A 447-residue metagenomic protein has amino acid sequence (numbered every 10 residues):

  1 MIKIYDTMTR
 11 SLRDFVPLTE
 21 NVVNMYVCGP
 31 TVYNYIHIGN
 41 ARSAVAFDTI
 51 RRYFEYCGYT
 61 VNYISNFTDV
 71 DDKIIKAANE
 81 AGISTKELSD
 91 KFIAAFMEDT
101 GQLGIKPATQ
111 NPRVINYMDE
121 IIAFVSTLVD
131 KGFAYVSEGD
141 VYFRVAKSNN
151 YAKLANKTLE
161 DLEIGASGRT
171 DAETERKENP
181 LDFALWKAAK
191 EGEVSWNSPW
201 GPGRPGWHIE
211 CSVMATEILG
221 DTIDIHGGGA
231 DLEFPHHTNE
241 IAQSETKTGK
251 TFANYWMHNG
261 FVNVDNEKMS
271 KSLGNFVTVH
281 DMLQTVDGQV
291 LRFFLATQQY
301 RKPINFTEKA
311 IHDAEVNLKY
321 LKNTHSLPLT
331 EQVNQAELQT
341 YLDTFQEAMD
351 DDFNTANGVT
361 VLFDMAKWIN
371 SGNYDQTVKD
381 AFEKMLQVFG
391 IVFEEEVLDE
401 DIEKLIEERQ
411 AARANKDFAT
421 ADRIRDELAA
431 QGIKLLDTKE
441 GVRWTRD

Functional and structural regions predicted by a protein language model:
M1-Y33, D48, E98, D119-L327: Alpha-helical recognition segments enriched in aromatics with Gly/Pro capping that present substrate-recognition
T9-L12, L18-G104, E440, W444: N-terminal, positively charged nucleic-acid-binding surface of large information/translation enzymes
Y59, F133, I433: Short phosphate-binding/catalytic loops that engage adenosine nucleotides
F67-D71, I93-F96, K106-I121, G139-S148: Short, glycine/charge-rich beta-strand/loop segments that flank catalytic centers and engage negatively charged groups
A81-E87, A108, R301-N305: Short, polar/flexible loop-turn hinges at active-site or ligand-entry regions and domain interfaces
M97-D119, E233, G288-V290, L295-A296 (+3 more regions): Non-catalytic interaction-recognition regions
K268-D447: Structural preference for alpha-helix termini/caps and helix-kink/transition segments
